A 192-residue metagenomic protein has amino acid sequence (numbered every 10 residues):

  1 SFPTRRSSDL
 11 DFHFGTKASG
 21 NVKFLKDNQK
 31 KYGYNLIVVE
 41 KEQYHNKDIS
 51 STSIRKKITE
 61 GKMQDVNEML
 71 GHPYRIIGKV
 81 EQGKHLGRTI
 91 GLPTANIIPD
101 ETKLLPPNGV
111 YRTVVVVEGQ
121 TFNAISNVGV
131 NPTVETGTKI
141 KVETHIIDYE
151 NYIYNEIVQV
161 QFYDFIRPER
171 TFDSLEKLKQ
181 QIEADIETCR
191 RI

Functional and structural regions predicted by a protein language model:
S1-S7: Short, small-residue-biased leader/transition segments that mark boundaries at the very start of proteins
D11-T16, Q43-H45: Short histidine/acidic/glycine/proline-rich micro-motifs that form metal- and phosphate-coordinating active-site loops
A18-L25: Charged helix-capping and loop-helix junction motifs
F24, S53, D65, S174-K177 (+1 more regions): An acidic, carboxylate-rich microenvironment
Q29-N127: Glycine-rich, Lys/Arg-enriched anion-binding loops that position phosphate/diphosphate groups for phosphoryl
G83-I192: Phosphate/ribose-recognition catalytic cores of enzymes acting on nucleotide-derived substrates
